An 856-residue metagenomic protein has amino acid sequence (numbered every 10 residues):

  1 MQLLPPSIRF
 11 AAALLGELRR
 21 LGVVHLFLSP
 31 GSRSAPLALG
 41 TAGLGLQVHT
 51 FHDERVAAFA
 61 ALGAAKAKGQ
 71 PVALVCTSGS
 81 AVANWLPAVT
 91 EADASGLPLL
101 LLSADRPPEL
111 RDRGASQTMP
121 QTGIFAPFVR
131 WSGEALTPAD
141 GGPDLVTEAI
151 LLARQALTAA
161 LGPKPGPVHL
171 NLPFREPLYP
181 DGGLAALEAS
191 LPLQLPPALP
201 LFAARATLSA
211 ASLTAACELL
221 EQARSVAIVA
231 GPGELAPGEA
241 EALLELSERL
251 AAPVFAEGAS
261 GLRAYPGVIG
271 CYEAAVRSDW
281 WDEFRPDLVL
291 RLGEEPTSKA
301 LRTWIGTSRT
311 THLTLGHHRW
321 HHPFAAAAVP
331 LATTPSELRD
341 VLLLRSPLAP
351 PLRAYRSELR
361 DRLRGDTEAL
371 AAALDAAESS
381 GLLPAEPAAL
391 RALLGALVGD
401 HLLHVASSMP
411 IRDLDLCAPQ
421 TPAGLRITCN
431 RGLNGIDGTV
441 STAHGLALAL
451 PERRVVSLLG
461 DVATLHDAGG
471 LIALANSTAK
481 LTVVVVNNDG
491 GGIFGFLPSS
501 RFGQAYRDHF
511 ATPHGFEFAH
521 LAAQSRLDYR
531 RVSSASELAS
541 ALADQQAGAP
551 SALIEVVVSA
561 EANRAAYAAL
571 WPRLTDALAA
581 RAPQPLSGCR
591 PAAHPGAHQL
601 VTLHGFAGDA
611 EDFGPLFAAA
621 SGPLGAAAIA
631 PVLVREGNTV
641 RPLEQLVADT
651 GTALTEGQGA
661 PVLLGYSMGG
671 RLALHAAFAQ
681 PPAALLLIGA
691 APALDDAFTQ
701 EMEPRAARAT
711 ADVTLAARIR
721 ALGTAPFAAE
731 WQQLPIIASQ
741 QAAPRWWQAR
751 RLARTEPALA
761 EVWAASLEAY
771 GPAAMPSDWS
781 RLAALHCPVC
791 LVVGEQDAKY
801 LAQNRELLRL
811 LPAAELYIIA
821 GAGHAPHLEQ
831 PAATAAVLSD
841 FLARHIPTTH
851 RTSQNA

Functional and structural regions predicted by a protein language model:
M1-P6, A135, I305-I411, A535-P585: Phosphate/pyrophosphate-binding active-site segments
P5, G45, I150-Q155, A159-Q222: Conformationally flexible catalytic loops at phosphate/diphosphate-handling active centers
A11, S29-S32, L37-A38, L363-E452: Active-site diphosphate/adenylate-binding microenvironment
N84, A230-L313, T421-R453, L465-G469 (+2 more regions): Glycine-rich, anion-gripping cofactor-binding loops and their flanking helix/strand elements in enzyme active sites
L102, E109-M119, D413, A418-R581: Thiamine diphosphate
S103-A156, A256-L363, L474, P498 (+2 more regions): Glycine-rich, acidic loop regions that bind phosphate or pyrophosphate groups
H169, E703-A706, R718-R781: Conserved alpha/beta-hydrolase catalytic His-Asp/Glu region
C589-N638: Conserved HGGG/HGGXW glycine-rich cap/lid loop of the alpha/beta-hydrolase fold
